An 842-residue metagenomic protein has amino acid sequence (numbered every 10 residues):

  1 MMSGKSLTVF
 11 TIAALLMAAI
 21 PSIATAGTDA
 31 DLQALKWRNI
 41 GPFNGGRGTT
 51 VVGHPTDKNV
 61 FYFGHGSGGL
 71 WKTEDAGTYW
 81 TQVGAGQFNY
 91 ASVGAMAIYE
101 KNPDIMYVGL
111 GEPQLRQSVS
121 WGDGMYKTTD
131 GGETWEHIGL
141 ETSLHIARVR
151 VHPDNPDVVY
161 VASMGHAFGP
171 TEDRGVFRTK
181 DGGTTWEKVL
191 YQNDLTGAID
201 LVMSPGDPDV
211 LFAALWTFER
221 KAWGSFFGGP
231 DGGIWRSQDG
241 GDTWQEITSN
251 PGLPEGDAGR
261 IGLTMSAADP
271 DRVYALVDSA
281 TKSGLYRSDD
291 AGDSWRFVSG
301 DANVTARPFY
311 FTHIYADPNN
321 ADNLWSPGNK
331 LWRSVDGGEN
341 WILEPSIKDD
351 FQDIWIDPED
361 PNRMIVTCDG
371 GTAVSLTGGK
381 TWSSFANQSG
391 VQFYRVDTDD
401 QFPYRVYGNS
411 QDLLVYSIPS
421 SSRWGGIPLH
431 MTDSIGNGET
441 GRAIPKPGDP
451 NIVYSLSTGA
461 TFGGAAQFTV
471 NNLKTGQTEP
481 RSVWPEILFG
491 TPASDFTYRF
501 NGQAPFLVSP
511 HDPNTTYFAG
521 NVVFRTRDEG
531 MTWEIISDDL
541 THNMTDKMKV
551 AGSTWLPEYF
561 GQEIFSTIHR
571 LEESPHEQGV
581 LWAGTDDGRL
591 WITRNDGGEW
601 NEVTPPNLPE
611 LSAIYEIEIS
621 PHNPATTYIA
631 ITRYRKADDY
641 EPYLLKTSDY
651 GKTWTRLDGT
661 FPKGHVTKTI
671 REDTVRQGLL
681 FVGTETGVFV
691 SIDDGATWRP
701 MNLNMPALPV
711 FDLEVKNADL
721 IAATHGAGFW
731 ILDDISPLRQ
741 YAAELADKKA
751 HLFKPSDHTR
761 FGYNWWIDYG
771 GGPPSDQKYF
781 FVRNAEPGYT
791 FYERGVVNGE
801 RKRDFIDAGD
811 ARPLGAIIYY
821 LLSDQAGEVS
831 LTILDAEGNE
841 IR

Functional and structural regions predicted by a protein language model:
M1-K5: N-terminal secretory signal peptides that target proteins for export/translocation
V9-S22: Bacterial N-terminal signal peptides
T25-D804, P813, Y819: Beta-propeller blade termini and top-face loops
A465, T469-N471, I818-Y819, A826-I841: Beta-strand-rich binding/interaction modules
D807-A811, L822-D824: Extracellular and analogous surface-interaction loops
